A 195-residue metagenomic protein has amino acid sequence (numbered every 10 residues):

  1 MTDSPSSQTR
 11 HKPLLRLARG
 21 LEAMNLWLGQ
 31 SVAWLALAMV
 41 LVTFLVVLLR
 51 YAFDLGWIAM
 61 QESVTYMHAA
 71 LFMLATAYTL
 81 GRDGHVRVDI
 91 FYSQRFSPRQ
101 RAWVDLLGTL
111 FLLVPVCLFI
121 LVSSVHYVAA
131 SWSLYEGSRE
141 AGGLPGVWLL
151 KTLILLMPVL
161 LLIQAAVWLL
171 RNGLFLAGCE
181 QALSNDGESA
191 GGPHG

Functional and structural regions predicted by a protein language model:
M1-G195: Alpha-helical transmembrane segments and membrane-interface helix-loop junctions in multi-pass membrane proteins
